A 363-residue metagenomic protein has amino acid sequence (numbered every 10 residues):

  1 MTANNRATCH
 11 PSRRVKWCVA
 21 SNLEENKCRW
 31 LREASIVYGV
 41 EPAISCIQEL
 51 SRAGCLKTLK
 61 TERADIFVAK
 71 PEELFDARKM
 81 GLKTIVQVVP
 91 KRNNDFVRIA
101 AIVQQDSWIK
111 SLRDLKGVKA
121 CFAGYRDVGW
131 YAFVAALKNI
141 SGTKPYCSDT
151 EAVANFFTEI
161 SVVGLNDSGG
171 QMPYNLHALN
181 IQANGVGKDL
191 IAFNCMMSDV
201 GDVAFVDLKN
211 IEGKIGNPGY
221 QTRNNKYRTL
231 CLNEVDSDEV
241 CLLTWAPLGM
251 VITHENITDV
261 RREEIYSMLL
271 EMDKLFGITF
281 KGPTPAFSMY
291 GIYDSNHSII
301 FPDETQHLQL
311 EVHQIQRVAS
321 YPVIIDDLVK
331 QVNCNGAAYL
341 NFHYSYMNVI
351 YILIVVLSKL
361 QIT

Functional and structural regions predicted by a protein language model:
M1-A64, A69-E72, Q87-F96, S107-W108 (+7 more regions): N-terminal hydrophobic or amphipathic helices and topogenic motifs
P11-V15, P42, M80-K83, V97-R98 (+3 more regions): Generic structural motif recognizing short loop/turn segments at the entrances and edges of beta-strands
K57-D114, Y125-V128, V134-K138, L208-T222 (+1 more regions): Acidic, polar ligand-binding/catalytic clefts
P71-E72, C121, Y125-E263: Pocket-lining segment of extracytoplasmic ligand-binding domains
